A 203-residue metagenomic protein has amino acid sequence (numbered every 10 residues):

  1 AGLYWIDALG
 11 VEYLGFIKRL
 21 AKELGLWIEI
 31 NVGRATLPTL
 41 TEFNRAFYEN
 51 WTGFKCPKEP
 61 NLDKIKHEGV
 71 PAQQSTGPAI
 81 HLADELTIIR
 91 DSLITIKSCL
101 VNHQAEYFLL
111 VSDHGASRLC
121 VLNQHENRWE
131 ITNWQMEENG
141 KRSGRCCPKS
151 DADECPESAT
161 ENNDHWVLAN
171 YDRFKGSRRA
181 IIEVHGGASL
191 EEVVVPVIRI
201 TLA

Functional and structural regions predicted by a protein language model:
A1-A203: Feature captures the catalytic ectodomains and active-site-proximal regions of enzymes that hydrolyze or transfer
